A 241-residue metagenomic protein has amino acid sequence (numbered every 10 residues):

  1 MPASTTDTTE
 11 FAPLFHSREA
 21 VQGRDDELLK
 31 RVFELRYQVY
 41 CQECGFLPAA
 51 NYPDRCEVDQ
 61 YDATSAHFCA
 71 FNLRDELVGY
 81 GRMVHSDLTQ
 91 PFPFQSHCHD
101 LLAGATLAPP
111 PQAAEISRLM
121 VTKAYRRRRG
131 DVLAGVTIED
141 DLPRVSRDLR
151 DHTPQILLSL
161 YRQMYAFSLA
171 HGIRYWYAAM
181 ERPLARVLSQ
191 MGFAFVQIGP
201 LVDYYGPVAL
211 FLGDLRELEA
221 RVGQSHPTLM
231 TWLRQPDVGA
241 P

Functional and structural regions predicted by a protein language model:
M1-T5: Acidic, low-complexity proline/glycine-rich segments
D7-C56, H67-L77, R82-H85: Short amphipathic alpha-helix that is part of the acyltransferase structural core
E57-D59, L201: Short Gly/Pro-enriched turn/cap motifs at secondary-structure boundaries
D59-F68, Q90-P91: A short helix-loop-beta-strand connector motif used in the catalytic cores of GNAT acetyltransferases and, in some
A63-S65, V78, P109-A114: Short connector loops at helix/strand junctions that flank enzyme active sites, especially segments positioning acidic
N72-D75, A124, D214-L218: Short loop segments at secondary-structure junctions
S86-F195, G199-V208, L212: Acyl-donor binding region in acyl/amide transferases
G192-P241: Accessory, usually C-terminal, subdomains that scaffold auxiliary metal cofactors
